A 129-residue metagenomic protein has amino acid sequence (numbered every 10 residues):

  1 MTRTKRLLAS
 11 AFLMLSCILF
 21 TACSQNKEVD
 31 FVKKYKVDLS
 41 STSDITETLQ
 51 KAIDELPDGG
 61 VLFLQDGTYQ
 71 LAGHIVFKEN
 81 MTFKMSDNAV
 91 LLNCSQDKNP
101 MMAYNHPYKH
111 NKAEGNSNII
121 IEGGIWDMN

Functional and structural regions predicted by a protein language model:
M1-A11: Bacterial N-terminal signal peptides that target proteins for export
S10-L19: Bacterial N-terminal signal peptides
C23-L49: Right-handed parallel beta-helix/beta-solenoid
Q50, D54-D58, Y69-K84, L92-E122: Extracellular beta-strand-rich solenoid/capping regions of secreted or surface-exposed proteins that bind or remodel
V61: Short glycine-centered segments of the SAM/dcSAM-binding site in methyltransferase folds
